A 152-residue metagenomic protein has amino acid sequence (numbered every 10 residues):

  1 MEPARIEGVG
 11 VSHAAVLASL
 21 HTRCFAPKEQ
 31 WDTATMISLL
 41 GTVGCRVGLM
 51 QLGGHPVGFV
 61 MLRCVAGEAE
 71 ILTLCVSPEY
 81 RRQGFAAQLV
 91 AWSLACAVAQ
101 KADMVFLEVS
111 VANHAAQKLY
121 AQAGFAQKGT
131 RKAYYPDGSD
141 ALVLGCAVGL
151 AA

Functional and structural regions predicted by a protein language model:
E2, E7-E79, Q83, V90-C96 (+2 more regions): Acetyl-CoA-dependent GNAT
F25, F59, Y80, L119 (+2 more regions): Conserved hydrophobic/aromatic "anchor" residues that stabilize well-ordered secondary structure elements
V76, S110-V111: Short amphipathic helical patch at the helix-1/turn junction of helix-turn-helix
R82, E108-V109: Conserved SAM-binding loop
A86, V90, N113-A116, A133-G138: Short glycine/proline-centered loop/turn elements that form peptide/ligand docking sites
M104, S110, D140-A152: Conserved catalytic core of the tyrosine transesterase superfamily
F106-E108, A121, A126-L142: Conserved catalytic-core motifs of GNAT/GCN5-like acyltransferases
